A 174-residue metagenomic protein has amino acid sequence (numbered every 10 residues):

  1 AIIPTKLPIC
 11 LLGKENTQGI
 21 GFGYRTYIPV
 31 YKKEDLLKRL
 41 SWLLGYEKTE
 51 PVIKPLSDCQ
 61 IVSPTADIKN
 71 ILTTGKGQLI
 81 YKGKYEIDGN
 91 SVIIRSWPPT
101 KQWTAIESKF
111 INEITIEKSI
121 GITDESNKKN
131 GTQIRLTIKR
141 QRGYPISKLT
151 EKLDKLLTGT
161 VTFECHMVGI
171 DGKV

Functional and structural regions predicted by a protein language model:
I2-V174: Intrinsically disordered, low-complexity regulatory segments
